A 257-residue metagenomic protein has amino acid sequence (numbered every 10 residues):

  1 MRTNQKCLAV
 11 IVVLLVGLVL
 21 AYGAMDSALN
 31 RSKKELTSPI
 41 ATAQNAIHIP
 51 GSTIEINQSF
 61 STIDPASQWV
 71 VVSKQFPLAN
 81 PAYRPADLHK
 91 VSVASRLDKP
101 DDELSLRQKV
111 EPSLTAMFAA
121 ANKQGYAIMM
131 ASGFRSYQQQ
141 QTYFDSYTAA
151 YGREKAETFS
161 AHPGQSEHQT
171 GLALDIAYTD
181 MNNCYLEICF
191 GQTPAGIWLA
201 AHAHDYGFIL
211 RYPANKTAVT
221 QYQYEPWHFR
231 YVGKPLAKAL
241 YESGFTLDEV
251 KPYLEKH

Functional and structural regions predicted by a protein language model:
R2-S132, Y137-H257: Extracytoplasmic cell-surface/polysaccharide-interacting catalytic and binding patches
